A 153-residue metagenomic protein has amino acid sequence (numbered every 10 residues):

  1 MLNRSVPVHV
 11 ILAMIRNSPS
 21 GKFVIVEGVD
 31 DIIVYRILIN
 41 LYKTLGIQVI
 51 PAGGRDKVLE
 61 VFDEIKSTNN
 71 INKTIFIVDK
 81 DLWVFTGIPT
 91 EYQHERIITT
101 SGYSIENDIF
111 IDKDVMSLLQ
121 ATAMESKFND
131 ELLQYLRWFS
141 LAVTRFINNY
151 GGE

Functional and structural regions predicted by a protein language model:
M1-E153: Acidic, divalent-metal-binding catalytic cores of TOPRIM and closely related two-metal-ion phosphodiester/pyrophosphate
